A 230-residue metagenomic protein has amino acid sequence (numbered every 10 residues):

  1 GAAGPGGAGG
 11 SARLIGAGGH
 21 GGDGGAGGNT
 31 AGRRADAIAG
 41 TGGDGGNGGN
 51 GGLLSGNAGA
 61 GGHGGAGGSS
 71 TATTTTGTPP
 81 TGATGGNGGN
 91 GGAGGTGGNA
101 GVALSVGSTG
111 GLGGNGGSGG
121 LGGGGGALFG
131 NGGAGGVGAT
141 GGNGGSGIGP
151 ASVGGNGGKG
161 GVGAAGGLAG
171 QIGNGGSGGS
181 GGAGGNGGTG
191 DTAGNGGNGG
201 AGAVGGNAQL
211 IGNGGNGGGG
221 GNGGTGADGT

Functional and structural regions predicted by a protein language model:
G1-G229: Collagen triple-helix signature
